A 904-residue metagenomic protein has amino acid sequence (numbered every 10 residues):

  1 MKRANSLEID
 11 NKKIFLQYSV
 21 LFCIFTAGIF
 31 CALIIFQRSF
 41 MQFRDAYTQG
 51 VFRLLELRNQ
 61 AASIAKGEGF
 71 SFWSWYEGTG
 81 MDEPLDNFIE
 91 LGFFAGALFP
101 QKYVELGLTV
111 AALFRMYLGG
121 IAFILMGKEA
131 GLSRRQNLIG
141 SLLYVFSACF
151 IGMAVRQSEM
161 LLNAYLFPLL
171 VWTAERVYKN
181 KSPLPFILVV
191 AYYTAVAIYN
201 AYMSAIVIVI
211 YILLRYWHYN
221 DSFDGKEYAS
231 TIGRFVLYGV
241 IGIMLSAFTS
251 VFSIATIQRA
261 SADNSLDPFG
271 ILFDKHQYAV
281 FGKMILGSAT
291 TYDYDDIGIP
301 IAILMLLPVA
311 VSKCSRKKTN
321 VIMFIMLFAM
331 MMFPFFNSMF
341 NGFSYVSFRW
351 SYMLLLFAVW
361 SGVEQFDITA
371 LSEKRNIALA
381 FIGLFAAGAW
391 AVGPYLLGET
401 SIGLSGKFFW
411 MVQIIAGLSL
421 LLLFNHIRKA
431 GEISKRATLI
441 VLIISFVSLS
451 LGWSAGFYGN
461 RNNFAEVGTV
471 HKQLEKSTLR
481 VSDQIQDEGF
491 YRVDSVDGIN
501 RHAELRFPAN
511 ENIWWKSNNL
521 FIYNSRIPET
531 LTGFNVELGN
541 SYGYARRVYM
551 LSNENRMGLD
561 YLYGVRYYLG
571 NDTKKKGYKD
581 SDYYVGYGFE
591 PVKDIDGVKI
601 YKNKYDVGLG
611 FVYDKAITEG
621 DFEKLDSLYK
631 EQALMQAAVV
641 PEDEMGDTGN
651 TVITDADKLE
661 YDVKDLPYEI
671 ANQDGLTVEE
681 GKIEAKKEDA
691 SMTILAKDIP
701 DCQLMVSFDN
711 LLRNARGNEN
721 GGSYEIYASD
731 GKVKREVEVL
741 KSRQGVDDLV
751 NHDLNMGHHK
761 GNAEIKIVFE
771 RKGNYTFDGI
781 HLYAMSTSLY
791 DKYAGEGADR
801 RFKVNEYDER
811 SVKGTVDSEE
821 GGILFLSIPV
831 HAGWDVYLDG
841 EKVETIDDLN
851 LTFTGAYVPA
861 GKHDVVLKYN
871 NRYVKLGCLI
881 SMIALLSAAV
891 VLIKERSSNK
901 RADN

Functional and structural regions predicted by a protein language model:
M1-I35, S230, R234, K435-I443 (+1 more regions): Start-transfer (signal-anchor) and selected internal transmembrane alpha helices of multi-pass inner/ER membrane
R3-M81, G468-I513: Hydrophobic alpha-helical membrane-insertion signals
N5-K12, R53, D657-N904: Active-site-proximal, structured, solvent-exposed surfaces of multi-pass membrane proteins that position macromolecular
F22-F25, M116-A130, R134-Y219, T231-I254 (+3 more regions): Membrane-embedded helix bundles of polyisoprenyl
F25-F123, L142-A164, M203, I257-A262 (+3 more regions): Membrane-interface coil-to-helix junctions
T48, F52-L57, A62, P84-N87 (+5 more regions): Periplasmic/ER-lumenal interhelical loops and adjacent helix-loop junctions in multi-pass membrane proteins
S74, M81, F446-G468, Q484-L562 (+7 more regions): Extracytoplasmic/lumenal acceptor-recognition loop(s) of multi-pass membrane glycoenzymes
I322-F335, N341-L474, K862-N904: Contiguous transmembrane helix-bundle modules in multi-pass membrane proteins
